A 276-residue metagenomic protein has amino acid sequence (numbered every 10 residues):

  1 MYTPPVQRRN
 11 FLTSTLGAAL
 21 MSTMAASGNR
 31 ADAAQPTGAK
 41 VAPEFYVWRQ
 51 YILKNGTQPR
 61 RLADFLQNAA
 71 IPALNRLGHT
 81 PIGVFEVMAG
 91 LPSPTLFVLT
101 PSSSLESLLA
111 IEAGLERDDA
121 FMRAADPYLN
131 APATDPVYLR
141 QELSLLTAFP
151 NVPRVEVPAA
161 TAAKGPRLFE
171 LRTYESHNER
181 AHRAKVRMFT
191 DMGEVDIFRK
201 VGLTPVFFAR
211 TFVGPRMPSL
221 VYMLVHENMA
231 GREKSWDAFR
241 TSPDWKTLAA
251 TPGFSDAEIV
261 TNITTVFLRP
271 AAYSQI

Functional and structural regions predicted by a protein language model:
M1-A19: N-terminal secretory signal peptides and thylakoid transit peptides that target proteins across membranes
L20-A25: Hydrophobic h-region of N-terminal signal peptides that target proteins for export in Gram-negative bacteria
N29-V41, I71-F97, S103, G193-V221 (+1 more regions): Short, glycine- and small/hydrophobic-rich beta-strand elements in well-ordered beta-sheets
P43-K54: Acidic/histidine-rich, surface-exposed loop or edge segments in extracytoplasmic proteins
I52-L62, N68-R76, T80-A162, S176-N178 (+1 more regions): Hydrophobic, ordered structural segments
A148-M229: Surface-exposed interaction/gating patches
R269-Q275: Short, low-complexity, Pro/Ser/Thr/Gly-rich segments in the mature regions of secreted, periplasmic
